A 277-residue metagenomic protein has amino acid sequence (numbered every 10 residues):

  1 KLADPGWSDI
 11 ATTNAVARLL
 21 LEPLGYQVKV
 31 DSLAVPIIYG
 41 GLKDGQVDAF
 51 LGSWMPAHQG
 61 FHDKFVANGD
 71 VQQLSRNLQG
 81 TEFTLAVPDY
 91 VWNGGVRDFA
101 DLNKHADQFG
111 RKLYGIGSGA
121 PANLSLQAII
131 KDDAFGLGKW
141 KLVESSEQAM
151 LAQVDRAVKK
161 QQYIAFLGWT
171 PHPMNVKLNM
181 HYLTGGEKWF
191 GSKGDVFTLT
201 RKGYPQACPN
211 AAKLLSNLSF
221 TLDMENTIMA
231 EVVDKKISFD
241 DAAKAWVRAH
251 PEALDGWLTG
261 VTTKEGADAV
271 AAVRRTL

Functional and structural regions predicted by a protein language model:
K1-D9, Y26-D31, G110-Y114, L215: Short, well-ordered beta-strand elements
N14, D31-G69, A152, H172-N179: Pocket-flanking alpha-helical
A17-L24, A106-K141, R248: Ligand-binding cleft/hinge of the Venus flytrap
V47-L51, P121-K188: Ligand-binding pocket segment of bilobal, Venus flytrap-like solute-binding proteins
G69-G119: A conserved helix-loop-strand patch within extracytoplasmic ligand-binding domains of the periplasmic binding
E82-N93, D195-A207, A230-E231: A bilobed periplasmic-binding-protein/Venus flytrap-type ligand-binding module shared by bacterial periplasmic
T170-S219: C-terminal lobe and pocket-closing loops of periplasmic/extracytoplasmic Venus-flytrap solute-binding proteins
T221-L277: C-terminal functional modules
